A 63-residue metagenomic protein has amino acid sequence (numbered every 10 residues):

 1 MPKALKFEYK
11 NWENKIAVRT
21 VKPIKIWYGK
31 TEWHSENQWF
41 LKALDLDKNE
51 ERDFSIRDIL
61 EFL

Functional and structural regions predicted by a protein language model:
M1-L63: Short glycine- and basic-residue-enriched patches
